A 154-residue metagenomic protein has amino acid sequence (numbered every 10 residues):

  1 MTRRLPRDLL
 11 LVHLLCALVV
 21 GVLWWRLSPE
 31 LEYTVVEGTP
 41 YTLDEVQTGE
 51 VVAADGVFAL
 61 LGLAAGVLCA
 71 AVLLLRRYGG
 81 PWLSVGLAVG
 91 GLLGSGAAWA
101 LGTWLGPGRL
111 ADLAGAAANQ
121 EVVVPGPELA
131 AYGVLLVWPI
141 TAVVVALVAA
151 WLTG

Functional and structural regions predicted by a protein language model:
M1-L9, P29-E30, L68-L87, T103-L110 (+1 more regions): Cytoplasmic membrane-interface segments at the C-terminal ends of transmembrane helices
P6-L11, G56-L60, S84-V89, L136: Hydrophobic alpha-helical transmembrane segments
L9-W25, V85-T103: Hydrophobic alpha-helical membrane-insertion segments
V22-G38: Interfacial/capping segments of alpha-helical transmembrane domains
Y33-V51, G115-N119: Perimembrane loop-to-helix junctions flanking transmembrane segments
E50-A64, E121-V144: Hydrophobic alpha-helical transmembrane segments
G56, L60-V72, G96, A100-L101: Hydrophobic alpha-helical segments, chiefly the membrane-spanning helices and signal/signal-anchor peptides
G94-A118: Juxtamembrane non-transmembrane "cap" segments at the membrane-aqueous interface of multi-pass membrane proteins
